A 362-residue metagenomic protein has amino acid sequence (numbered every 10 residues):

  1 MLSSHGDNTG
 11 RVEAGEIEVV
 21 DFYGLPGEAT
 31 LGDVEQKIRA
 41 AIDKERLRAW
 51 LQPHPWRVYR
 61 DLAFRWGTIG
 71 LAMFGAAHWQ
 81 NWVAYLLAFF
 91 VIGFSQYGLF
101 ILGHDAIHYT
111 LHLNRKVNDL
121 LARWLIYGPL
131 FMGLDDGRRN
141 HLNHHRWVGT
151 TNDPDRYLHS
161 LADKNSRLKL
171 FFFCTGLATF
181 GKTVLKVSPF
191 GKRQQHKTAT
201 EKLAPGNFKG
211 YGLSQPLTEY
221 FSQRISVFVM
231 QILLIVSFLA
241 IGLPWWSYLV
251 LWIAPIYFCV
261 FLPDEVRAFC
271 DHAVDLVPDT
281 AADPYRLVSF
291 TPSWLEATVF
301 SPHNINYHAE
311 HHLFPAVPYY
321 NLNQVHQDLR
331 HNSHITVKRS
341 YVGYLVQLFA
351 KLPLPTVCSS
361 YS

Functional and structural regions predicted by a protein language model:
M1-G93, Y127-V250, Y319-S362: Non-catalytic, topology-defining segments of multipass membrane proteins
A72, I107, L111-H112, D279 (+1 more regions): Active-site-flanking alpha-helical
V91-G103, G133-D135, G181-K186, W252-T280: Transmembrane alpha-helical segments that form the membrane-embedded catalytic/substrate-channel core of multi-pass
L99-H108, G137-G149, A268-V274, S301-V317: Histidine-centered catalytic micro-motifs
L102-L121, G149-H159: Aspartate-rich (DDxxD/NDxxD/DxxxD) Mg2+/diphosphate-binding motifs and their adjoining helix-loop segments
D119, R123-Y127, P278-F290: Membrane-cytosol interface motif
G210-G212, Y285-N304: Cytosolic juxtamembrane regulatory segments of multi-pass membrane proteins
